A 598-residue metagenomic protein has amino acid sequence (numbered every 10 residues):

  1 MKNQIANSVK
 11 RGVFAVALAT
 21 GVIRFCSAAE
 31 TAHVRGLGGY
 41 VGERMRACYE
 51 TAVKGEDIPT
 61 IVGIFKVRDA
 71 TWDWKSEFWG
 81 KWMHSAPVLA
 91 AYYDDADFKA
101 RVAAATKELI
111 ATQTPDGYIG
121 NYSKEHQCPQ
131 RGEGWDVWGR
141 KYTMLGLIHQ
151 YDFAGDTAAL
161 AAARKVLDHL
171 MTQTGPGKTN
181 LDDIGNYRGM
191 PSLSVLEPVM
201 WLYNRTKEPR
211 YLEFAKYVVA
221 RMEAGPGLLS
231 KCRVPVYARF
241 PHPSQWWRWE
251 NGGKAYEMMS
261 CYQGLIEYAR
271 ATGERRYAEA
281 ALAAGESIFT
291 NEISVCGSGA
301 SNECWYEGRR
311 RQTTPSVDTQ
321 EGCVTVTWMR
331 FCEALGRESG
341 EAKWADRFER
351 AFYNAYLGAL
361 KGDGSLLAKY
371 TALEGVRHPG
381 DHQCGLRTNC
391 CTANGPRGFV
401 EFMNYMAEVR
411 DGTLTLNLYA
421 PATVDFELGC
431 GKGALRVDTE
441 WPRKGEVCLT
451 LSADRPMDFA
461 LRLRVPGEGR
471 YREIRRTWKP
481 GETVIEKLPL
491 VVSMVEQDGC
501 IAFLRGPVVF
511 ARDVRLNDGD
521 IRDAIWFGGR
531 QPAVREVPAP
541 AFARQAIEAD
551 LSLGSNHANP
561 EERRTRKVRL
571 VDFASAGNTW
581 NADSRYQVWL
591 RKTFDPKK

Functional and structural regions predicted by a protein language model:
K2-F14, V22-I23: Bacterial N-terminal signal peptides that target proteins for export
S27-K81, A96-Y122, T157: Low-complexity, Ser/Thr/Pro/Gly-enriched N-terminal "stalk/linker" regions
G39-E43, K81-A96, Y142-D156, S194-K207 (+5 more regions): Well-ordered alpha-helical scaffold segments within catalytic/enzyme domains
I64-W79, E125-T143, G175-S192, G225-R275 (+2 more regions): Solvent-exposed loop and edge beta-strand segments that line ligand/cofactor-binding and catalytic clefts
R68-D69, L89-L229: Extended ligand-binding groove/face enriched in aromatic
A215, A281, D346-N354, A359-T450 (+1 more regions): C-terminal beta-rich recognition modules with glycine/proline-rich loops and embedded aromatic residues
P456-R470: Beta-strand-rich binding/interaction modules
R470-T483, P489-D498: A surface-exposed beta-strand-loop module
